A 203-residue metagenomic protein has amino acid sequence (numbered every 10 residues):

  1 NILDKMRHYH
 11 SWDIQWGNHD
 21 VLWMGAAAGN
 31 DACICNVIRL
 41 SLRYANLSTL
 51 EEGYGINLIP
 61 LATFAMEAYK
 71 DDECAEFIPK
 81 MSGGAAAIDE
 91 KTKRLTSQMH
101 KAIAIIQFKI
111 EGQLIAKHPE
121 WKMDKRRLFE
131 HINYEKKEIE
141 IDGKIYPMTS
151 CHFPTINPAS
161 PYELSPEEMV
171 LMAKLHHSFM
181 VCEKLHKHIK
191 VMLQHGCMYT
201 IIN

Functional and structural regions predicted by a protein language model:
N1-N203: Feature recognizes metal-dependent phosphohydrolase scaffolds
